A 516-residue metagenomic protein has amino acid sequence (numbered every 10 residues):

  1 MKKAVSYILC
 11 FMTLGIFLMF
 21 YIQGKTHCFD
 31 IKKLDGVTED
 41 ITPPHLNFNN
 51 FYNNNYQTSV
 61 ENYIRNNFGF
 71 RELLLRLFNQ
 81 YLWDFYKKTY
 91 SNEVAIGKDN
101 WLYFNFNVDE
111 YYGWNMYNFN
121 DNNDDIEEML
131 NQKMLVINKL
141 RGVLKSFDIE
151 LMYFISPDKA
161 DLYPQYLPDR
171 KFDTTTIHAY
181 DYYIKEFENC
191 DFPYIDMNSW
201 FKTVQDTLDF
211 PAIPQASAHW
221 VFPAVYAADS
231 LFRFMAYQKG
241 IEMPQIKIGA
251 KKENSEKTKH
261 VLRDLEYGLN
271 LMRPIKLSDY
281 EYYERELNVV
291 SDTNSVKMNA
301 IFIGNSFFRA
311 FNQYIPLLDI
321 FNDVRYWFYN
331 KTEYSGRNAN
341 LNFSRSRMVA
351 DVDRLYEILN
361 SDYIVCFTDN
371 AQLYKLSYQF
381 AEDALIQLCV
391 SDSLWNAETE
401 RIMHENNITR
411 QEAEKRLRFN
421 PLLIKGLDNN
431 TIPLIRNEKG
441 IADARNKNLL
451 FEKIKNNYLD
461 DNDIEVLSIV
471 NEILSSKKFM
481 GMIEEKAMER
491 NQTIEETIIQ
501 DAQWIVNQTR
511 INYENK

Functional and structural regions predicted by a protein language model:
M1-K516: Extracellular glycan-modifying ectodomains
